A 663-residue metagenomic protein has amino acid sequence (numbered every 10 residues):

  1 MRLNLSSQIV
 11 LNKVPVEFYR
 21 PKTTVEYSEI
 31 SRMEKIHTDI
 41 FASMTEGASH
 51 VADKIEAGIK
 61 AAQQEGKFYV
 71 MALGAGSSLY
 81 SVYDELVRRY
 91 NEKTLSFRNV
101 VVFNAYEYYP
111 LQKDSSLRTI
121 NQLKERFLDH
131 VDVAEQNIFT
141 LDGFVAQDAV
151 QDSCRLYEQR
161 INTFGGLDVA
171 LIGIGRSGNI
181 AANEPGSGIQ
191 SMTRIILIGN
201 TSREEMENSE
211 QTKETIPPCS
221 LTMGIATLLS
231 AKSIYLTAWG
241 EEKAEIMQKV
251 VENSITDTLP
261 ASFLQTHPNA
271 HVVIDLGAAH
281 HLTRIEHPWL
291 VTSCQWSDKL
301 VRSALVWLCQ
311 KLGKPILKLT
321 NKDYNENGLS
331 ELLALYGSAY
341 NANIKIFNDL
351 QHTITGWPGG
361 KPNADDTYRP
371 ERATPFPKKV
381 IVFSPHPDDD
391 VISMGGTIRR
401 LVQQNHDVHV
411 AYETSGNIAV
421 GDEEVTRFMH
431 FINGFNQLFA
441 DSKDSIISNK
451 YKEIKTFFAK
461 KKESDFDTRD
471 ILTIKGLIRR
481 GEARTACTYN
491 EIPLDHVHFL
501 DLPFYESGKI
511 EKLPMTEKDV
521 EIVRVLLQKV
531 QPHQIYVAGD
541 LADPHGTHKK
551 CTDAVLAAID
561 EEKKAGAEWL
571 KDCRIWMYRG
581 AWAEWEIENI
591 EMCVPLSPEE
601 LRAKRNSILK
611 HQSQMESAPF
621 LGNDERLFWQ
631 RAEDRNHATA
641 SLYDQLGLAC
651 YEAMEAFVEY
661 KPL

Functional and structural regions predicted by a protein language model:
R2-N12, V25, I30, A226 (+1 more regions): ATP/nucleoside-binding phosphotransfer catalytic cores, i.e., glycine-rich phosphate-binding loops
R2-V70, D366-T367, T374: N-terminal glycine-/serine-/threonine-rich phosphate-binding loop
Y19-K35, L95-V169: Ligand-binding beta-strand-loop-alpha-helix segment within the catalytic cores of soluble metabolic enzymes
Q64-E92: Glycine-rich N-terminal segment of FAD-binding domains in flavoprotein oxidoreductases, spanning the beta-loop-helix
L73-S78, I172-R176, W239: Glycine-rich beta-strand-to-loop/alpha-helix junction loops that act as flexible
V82-K93, D390-S415, A419: Histidine-anchored nucleotide/phosphate-binding helix
A181-I225: Class I SAM-dependent methyltransferase SAM-binding "motif I" and its flanking Rossmann-like core
E205-E210, T215-S220, L312-I381, R400-Q404 (+3 more regions): Metal-dependent de-N-acetylase/amidase catalytic core
